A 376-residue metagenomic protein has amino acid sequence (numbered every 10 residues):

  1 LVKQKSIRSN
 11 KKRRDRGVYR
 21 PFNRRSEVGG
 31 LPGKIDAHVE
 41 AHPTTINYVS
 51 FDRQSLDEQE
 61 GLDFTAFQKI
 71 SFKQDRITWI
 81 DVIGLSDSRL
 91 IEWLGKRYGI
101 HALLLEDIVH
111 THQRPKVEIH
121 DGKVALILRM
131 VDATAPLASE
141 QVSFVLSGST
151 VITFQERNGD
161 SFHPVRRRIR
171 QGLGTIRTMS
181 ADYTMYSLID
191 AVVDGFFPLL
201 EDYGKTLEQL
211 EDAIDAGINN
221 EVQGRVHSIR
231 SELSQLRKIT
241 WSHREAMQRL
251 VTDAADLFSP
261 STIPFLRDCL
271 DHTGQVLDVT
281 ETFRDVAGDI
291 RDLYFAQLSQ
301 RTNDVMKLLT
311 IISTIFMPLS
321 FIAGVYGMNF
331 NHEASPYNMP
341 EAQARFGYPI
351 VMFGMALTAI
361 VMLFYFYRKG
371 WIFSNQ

Functional and structural regions predicted by a protein language model:
L1-S259, F265-D268, H272-T282, M339-E341 (+2 more regions): Peripheral, non-transmembrane regulatory/ligand-interaction domains of membrane transport proteins
V2-N10, D271-Q376: Hydrophobic alpha-helical transmembrane segments and their immediately adjacent juxtamembrane loops
V251-I263, A287-L298: Long amphipathic alpha-helical coiled-coil segments
